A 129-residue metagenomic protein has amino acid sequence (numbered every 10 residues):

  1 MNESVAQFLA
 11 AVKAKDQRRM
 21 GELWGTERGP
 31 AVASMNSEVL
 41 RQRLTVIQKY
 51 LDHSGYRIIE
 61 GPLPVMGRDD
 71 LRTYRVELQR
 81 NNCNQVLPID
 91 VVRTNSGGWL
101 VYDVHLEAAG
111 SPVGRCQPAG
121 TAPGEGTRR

Functional and structural regions predicted by a protein language model:
N2-Q7, R18-T73, Q79, C83: Short solvent-exposed beta->alpha transition segments
H53-R129: Exposed beta-sheet edge and beta->alpha loop/turn motif
